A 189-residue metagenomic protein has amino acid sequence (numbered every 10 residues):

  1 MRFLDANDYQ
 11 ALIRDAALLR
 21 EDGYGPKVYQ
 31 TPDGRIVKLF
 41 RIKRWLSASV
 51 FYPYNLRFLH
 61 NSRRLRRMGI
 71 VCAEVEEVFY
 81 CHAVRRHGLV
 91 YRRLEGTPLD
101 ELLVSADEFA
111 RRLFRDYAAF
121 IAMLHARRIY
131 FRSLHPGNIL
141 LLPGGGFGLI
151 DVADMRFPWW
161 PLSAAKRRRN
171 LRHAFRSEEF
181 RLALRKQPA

Functional and structural regions predicted by a protein language model:
M1-R2: N-terminal secretory targeting signals
D8-T97, A122-R127: Conserved ATP-binding subdomain of kinase catalytic cores across diverse folds
V28, I36, I121-F157: Active-site acidic catalytic loop and adjacent metal/ATP-binding pocket of ATP-dependent phosphoryl transfer enzymes
W45, C81, L99, L140-L142 (+2 more regions): Active-site-proximal flexible loops/turns
S49-Y52, V104, P161-S163: Short, solvent-exposed loop/turn segments at secondary-structure boundaries
Y54, D107-E108, A164-R168: Glycine-rich, phosphate-binding/catalytic loops in enzymes
N61-V71, D100-G137: Conserved kinase catalytic-core helix
L142-A189: C-lobe/activation-segment region of protein kinase-like
